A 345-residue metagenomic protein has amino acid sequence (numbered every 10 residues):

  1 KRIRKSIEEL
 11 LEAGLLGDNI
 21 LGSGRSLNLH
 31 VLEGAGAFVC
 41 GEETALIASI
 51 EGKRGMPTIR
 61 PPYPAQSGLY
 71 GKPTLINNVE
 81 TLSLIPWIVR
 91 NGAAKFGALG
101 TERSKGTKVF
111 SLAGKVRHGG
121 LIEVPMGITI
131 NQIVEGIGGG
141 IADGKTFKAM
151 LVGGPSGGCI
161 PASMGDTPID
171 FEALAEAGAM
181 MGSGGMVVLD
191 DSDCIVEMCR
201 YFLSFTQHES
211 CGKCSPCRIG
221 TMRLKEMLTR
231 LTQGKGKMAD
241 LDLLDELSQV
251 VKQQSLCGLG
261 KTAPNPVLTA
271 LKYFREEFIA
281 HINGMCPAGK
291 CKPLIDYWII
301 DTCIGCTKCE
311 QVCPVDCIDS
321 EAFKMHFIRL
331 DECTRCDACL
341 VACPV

Functional and structural regions predicted by a protein language model:
K1, G127, C257: Cofactor-cradling patches in redox/metallo enzymes
I3-M126, G138: Hydrophobic alpha-helical positions that pack around
K5-S23, S163-Y297, S320-L330: Ferredoxin-type iron-sulfur electron-transfer modules in oxidoreductases and energy-metabolism complexes
G127-A142: Short amphipathic, charge-patterned alpha-helical segments
G139-G154: Short loop-to-beta-strand transition segments
S210-K213, L256, W298, T302 (+3 more regions): The −1 position to Zn-ligating cysteines in a subset of zinc-ribbon hairpins
P216-M222, K308-F327, A338-V345: Iron-sulfur cluster-binding cysteine motifs and their immediate structural context in ferredoxin-like electron-transfer
